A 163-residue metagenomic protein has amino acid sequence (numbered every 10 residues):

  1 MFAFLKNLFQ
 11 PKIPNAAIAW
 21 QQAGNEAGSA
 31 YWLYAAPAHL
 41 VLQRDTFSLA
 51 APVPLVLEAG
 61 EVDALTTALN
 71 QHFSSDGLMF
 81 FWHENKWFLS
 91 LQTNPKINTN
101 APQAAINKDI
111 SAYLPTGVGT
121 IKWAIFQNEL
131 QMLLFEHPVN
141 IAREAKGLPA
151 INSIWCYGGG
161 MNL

Functional and structural regions predicted by a protein language model:
M1-L163: …; additionally, a secondary subgroup of soluble metalloenzymes is captured
